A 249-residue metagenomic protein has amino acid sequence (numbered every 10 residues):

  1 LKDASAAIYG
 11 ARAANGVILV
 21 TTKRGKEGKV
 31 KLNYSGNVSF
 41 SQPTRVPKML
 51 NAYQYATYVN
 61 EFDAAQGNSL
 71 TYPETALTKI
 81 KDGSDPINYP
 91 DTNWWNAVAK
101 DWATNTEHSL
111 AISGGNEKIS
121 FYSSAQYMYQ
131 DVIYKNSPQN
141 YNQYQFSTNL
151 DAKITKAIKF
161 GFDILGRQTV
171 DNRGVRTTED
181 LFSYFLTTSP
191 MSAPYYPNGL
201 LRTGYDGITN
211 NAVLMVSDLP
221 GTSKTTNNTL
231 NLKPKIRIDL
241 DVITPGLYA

Functional and structural regions predicted by a protein language model:
L1-D3, A125-Q130, K233-K235: Generic short beta-strand segments
K2-I87, T155-T178: N-terminal, post-signal-peptide soluble/periplasmic segments of Gram-negative outer-membrane pore/transport systems
G16, V30, G36, T106-L110 (+2 more regions): Hydrophobic, lipid-facing positions within transmembrane beta-strands of outer-membrane proteins
T22, Y34, N51, L110-N116 (+2 more regions): Residues on the lipid-exposed face of transmembrane beta-strands in outer-membrane beta-barrel proteins
G25-V30, E117-K118, A157, D239-L247: Short loop/turn motifs that connect adjacent beta-strands in outer-membrane beta-barrel proteins
L32-Y34, F121-S123, F160-I164, L232 (+1 more regions): Transmembrane beta-strands of outer-membrane beta-barrel proteins
P43-R45, P86-Q126, Q130-S137, Q145-A212 (+1 more regions): Flexible loop and strand-edge segments within Gram-negative outer membrane beta-barrel domains
